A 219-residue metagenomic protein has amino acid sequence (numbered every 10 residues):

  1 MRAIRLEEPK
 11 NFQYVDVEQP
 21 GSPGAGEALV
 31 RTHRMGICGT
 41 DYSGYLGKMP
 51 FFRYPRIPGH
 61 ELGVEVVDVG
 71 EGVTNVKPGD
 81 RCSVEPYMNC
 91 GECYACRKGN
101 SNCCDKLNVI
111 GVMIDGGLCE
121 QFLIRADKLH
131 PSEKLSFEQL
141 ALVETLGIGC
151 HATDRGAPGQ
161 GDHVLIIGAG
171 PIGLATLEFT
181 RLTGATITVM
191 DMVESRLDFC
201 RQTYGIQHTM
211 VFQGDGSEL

Functional and structural regions predicted by a protein language model:
R2, E27-L29, H163: Residues that mark the start of a beta-strand
E8-K10, G24: Residue-level recognition of beta-strand termini and adjacent short loop/turns
E18-M35, K48-Y94, E133-L135: Glycine-rich beta-strand-centered segment in the early N-terminal region that forms part of a ligand/cofactor-binding
T40-Y42: Cytochrome P450 core scaffold surrounding the K-helix E-X-X-R motif and the conserved "meander" helix-loop region
C90-I167: NAD(P)H dinucleotide-binding glycine-rich loop of Rossmann-like/cofactor-binding domains, especially the beta1-alpha1
H163-A169, R181-L219: Adenosine-nucleotide cofactor-binding segment
G173-L174: N-terminal Rossmann-fold NAD(P) dinucleotide-binding loop
